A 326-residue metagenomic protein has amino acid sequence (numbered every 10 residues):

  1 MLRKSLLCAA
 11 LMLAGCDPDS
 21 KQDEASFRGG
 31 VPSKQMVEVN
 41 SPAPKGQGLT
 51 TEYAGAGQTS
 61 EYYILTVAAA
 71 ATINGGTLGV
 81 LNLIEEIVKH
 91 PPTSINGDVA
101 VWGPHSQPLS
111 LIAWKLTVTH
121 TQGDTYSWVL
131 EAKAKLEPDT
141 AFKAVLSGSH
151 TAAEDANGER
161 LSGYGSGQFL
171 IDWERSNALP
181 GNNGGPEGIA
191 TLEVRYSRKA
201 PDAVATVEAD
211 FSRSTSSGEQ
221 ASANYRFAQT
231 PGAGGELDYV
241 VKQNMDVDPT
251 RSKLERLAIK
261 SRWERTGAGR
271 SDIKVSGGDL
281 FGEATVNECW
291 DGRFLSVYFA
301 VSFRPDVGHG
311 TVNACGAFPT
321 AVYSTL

Functional and structural regions predicted by a protein language model:
M1-A14: Sec-dependent bacterial lipoprotein signal peptides
K4, K21, K34, K45 (+9 more regions): Context-gated lysine
C16-D124, S296-L326: N-terminal "mature head" segments of proteins
D17-E38, A221-L326: A eukaryote-biased signal for long
N40, N74, N82, N96 (+7 more regions): Detector for Asparagine
V80-G181: Short N-terminal edge-element motif at the start of the domain
K143-I259: Short helix-loop boundary/capping segments
